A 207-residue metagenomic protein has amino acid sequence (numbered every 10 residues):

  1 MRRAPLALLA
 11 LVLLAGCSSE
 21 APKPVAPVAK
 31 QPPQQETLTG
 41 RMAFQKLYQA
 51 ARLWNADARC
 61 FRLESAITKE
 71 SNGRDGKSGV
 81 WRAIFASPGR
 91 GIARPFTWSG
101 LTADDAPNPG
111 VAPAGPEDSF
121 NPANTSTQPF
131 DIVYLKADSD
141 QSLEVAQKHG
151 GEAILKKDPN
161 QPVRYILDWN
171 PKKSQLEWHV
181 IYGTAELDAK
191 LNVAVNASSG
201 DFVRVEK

Functional and structural regions predicted by a protein language model:
M1-A15: Sec-dependent bacterial lipoprotein signal peptides
C17-K207: Long, terminal "pre-/pro-" and other extracytoplasmic accessory regions that lie outside the mature folded/catalytic
